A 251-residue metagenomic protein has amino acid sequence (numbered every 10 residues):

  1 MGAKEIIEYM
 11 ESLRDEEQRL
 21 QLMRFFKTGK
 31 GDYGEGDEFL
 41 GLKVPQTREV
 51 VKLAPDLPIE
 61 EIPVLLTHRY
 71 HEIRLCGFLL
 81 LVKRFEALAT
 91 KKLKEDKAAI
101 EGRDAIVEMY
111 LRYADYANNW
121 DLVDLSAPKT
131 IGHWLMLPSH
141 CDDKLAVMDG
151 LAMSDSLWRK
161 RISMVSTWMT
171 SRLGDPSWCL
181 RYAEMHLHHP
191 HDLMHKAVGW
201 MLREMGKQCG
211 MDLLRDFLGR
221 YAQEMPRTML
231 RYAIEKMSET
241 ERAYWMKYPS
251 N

Functional and structural regions predicted by a protein language model:
M1-N251: Alpha-helical scaffold domains
